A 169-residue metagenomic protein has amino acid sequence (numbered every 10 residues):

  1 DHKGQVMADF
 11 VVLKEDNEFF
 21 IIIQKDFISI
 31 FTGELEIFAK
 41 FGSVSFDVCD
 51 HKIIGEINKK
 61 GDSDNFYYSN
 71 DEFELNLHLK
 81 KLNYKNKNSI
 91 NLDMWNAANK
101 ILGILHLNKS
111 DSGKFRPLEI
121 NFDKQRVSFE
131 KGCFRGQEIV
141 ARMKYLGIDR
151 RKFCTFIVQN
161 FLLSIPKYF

Functional and structural regions predicted by a protein language model:
D1-F169: Basic, glycine/lysine-rich polyanion-binding surfaces/domains
